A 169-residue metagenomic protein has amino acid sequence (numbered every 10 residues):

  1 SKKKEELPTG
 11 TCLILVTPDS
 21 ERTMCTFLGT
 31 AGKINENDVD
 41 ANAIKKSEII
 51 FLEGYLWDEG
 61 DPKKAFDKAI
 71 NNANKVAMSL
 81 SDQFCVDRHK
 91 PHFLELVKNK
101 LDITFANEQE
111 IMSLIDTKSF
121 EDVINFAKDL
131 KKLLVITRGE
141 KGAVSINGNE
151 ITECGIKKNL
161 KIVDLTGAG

Functional and structural regions predicted by a protein language model:
S1-K4, V16-L160: Ribokinase/PfkB-type carbohydrate-kinase core domain
L7-G10: Short acidic/glycine-enriched loop/turn segments that link adjacent beta-strands
G169: Short basic (Lys/Arg) and small-residue
